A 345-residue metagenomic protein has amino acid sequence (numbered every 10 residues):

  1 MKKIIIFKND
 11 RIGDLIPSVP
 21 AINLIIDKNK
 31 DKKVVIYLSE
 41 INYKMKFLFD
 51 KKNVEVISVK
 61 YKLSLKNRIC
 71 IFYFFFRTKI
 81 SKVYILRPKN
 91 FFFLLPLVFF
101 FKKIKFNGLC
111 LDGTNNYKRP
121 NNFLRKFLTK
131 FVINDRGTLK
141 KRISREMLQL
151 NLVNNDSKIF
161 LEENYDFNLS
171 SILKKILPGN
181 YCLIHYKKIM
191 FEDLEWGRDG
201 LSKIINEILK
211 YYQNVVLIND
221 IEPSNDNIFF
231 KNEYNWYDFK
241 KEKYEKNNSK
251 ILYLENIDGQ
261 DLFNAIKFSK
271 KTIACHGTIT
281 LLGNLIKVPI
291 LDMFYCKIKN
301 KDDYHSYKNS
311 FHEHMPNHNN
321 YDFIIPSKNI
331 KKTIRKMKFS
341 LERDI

Functional and structural regions predicted by a protein language model:
M1-K2, N168-I184: Nucleotide-sugar donor-binding and catalytic loop/hinge architecture of NDP-sugar-dependent glycosyltransferases
I6-V19, N42-K44, P88, I189-D199: A short, glycine/small-residue-rich beta-strand->loop->alpha-helix junction that serves as a flexible
A21, K28, I189-I218: Conserved catalytic-core segment of nucleotide-activated headgroup transferases in glycan assembly
V34-E40, N107-C110, V216-D220: Short internal beta-strands
V35-N67, E242: Conserved nucleotide-sugar phosphate-binding/catalytic loop shared by glycosyltransferases and other
I57-L161, H185-K187, K297-M315: Conserved nucleotide-diphosphate donor binding/catalytic pocket of glycan-assembly enzymes
R68-I69, S202-Y295: Donor-binding and catalytic core of enzymes assembling or modifying cell-surface/extracellular glycoconjugates
N116-R125, L281-I345: Nucleotide-sugar donor-binding patch of glycosyltransferase catalytic domains
